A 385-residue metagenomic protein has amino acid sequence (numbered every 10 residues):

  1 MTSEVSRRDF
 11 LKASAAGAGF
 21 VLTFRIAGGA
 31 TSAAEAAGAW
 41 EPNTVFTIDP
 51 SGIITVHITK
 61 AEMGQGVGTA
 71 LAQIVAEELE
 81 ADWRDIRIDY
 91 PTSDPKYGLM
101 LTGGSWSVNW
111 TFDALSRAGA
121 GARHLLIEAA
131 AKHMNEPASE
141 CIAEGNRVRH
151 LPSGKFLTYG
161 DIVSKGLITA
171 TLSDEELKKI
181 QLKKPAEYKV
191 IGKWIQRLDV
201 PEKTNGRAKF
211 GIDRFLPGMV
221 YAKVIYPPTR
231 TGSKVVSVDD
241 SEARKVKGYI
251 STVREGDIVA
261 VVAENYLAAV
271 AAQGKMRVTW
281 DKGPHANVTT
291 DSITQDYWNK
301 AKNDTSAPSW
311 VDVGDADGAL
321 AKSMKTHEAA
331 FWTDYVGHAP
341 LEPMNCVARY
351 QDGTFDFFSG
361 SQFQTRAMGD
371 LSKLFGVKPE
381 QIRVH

Functional and structural regions predicted by a protein language model:
M1-H385: Structural alpha/beta core scaffold segments of enzyme domains
